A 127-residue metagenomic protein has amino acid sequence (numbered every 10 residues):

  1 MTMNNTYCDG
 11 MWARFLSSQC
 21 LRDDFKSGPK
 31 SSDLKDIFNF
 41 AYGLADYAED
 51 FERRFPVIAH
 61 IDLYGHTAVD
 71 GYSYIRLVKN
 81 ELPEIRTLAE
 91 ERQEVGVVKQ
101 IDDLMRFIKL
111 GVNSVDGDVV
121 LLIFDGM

Functional and structural regions predicted by a protein language model:
M1-M127: Acidic (Asp/Glu-rich) sequence patches and key acidic residues that form negatively charged surfaces used
